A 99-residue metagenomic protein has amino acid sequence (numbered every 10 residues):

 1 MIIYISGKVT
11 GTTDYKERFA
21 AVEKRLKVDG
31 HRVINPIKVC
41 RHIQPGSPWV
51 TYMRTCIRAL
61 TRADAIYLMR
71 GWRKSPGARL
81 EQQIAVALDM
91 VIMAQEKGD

Functional and structural regions predicted by a protein language model:
M1-D99: Conserved catalytic or regulatory cores that recognize and/or transform ribose-phosphate-containing ligands
